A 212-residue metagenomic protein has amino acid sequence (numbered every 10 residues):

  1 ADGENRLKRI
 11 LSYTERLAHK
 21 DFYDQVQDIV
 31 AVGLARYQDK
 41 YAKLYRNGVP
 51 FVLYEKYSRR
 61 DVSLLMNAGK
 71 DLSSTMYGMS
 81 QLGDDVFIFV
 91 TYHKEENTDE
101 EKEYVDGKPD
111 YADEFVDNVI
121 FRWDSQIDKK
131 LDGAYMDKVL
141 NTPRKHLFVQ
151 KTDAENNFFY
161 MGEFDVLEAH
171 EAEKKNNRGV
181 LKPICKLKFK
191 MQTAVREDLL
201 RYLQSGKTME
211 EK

Functional and structural regions predicted by a protein language model:
A1-L34, V116, I120, D124-Y135 (+3 more regions): Short, structured coil/loop segments at alpha-helix boundaries
A1-S73, Y77-S80: Catalytic cores and motor modules of nucleic-acid processing enzymes
E4, E15, E55, E95-E96 (+7 more regions): Glutamate identity and glutamate-enriched acidic tracts
R46-N157: Acidic, glycine-rich low-complexity segments with interspersed aromatic residues
T152-K212: Compact mixed alphabeta submodule
